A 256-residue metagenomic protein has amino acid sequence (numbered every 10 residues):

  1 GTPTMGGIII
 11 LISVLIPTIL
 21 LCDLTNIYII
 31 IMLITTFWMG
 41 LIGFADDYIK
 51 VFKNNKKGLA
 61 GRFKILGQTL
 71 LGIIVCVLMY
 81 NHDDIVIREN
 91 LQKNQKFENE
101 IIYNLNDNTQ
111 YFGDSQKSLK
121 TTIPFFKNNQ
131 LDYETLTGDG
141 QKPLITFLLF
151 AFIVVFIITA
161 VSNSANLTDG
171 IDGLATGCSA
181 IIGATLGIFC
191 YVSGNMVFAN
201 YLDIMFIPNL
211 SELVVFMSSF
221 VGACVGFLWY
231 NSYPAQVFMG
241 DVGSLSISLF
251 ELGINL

Functional and structural regions predicted by a protein language model:
G1-T2, K56-Q68: Juxtamembrane helix-capping/reentrant segments at transmembrane boundaries
G1-T2, N128-I145, I204-V214: Short aromatic-rich membrane-water interface segments that cap or initiate transmembrane helices in multi-pass membrane
I9-L41, L70-T121, F126-K127, L149-L256: Alpha-helical transmembrane segments
M39-K50: Alpha-helical transmembrane segments within multi-pass membrane transporters and channels
V51, L59, I123: Short clusters of hydrophobic/aromatic residues that line enzyme substrate/ligand-binding pockets
N54-K57, M205-F206: Short helix/strand-bridging catalytic loops that position acidic/His residues to coordinate divalent metals and engage
